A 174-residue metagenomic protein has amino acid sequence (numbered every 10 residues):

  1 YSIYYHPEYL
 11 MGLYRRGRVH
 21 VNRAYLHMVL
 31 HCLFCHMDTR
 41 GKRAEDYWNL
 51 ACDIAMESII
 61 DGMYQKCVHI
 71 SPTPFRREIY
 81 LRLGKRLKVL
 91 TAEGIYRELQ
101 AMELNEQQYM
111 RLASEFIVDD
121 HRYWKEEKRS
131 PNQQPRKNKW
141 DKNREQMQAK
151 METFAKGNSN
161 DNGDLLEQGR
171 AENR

Functional and structural regions predicted by a protein language model:
Y1-R23, V29-R174: Short, functionally important secondary-structure microenvironments
